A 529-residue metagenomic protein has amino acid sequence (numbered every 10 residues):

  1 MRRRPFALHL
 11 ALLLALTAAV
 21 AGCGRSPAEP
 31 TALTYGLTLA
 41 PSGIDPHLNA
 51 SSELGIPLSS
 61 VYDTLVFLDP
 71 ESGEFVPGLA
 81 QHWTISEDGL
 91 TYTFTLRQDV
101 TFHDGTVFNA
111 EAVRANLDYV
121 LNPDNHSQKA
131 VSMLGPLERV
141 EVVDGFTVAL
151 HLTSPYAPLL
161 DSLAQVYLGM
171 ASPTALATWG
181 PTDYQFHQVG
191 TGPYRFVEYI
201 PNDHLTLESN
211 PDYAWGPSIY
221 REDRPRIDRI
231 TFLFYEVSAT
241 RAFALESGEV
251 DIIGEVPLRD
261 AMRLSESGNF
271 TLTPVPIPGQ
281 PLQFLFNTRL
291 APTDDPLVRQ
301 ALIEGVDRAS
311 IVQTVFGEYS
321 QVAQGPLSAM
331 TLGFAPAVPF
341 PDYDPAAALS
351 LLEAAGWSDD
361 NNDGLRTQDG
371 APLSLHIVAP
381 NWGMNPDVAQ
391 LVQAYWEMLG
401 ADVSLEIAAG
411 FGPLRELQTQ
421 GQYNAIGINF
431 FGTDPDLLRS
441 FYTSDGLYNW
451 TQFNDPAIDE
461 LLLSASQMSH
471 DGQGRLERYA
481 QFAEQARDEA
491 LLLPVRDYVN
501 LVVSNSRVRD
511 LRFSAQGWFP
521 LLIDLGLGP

Functional and structural regions predicted by a protein language model:
L37-E87, D118, V189, Q516-G517: N-terminal lobe/hinge region of extracytoplasmic solute-binding protein
D69, A164-R224, R229-T231, A239 (+2 more regions): Gly/Pro-rich hinge or "lid" segments in bacterial periplasmic/extracellular proteins
H82-H126, V143, A149-H151, P292-D294: Aromatic- and charge-enriched surface segment that lines or borders ligand/interaction sites
T95, V131-L176, P193-I200, R507: Surface-exposed binding/hinge segments that line and control ligand-binding clefts or catalytic entry sites
N109-D118, T147-H151, G192-P193, R224-R229 (+5 more regions): Alpha-helical secondary-structure segments
V140, V197-E208, L233-L290, L297-A301 (+2 more regions): Extracellular/periplasmic solute-recognition and catalytic clefts
T182-Q185, W215-R263, Q393, G400-F411: Ligand-site clamp/hinge motif
I200-L205, G305-P339, D344, G383-A394 (+1 more regions): Detector for C-terminal structural segments
